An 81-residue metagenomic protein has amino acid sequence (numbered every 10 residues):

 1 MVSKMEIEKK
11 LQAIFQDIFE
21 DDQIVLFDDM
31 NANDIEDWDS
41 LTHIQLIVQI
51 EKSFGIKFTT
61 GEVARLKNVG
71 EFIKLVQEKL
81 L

Functional and structural regions predicted by a protein language model:
V2-I47, K52-L81: Phosphopantetheine-dependent thiolation modules in NRPS/PKS and related acyl-activating systems
